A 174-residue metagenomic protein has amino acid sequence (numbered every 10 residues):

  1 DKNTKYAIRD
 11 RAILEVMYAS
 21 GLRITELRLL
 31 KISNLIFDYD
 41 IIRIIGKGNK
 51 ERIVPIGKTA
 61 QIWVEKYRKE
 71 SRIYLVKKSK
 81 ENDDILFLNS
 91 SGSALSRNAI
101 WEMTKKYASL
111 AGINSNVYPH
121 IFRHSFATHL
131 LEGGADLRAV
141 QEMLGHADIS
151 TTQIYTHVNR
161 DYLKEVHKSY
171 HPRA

Functional and structural regions predicted by a protein language model:
D1-A174: Conserved catalytic core of the tyrosine transesterase superfamily
